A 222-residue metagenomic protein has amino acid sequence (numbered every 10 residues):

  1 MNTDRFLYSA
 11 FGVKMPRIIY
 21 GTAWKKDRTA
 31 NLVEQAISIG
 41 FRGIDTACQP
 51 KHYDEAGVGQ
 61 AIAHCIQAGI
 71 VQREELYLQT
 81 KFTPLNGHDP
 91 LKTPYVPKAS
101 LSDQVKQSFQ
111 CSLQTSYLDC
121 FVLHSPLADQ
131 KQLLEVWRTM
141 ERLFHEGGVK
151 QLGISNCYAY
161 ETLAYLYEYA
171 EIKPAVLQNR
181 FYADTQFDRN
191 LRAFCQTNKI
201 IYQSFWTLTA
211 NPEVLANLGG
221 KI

Functional and structural regions predicted by a protein language model:
M1-L76, T80, T209-N211: N-terminal binding-site loop/beta-alpha segment at the start of enzyme catalytic domains that lines or forms
D4, V33, E55-A63, V105-Q110 (+3 more regions): Generic structural signal for well-ordered alpha-helices, preferentially at hydrophobic/aromatic core positions
Y20, A36, I44, V58 (+7 more regions): Conserved, mostly hydrophobic/aromatic
K25-I37, P97-Q114, L133-E135, Y160-A164 (+1 more regions): Short, acidic/polar
H64-E74, T115, L143-G148, Y169-K173: Short helix-capping segments at alpha-helix termini
G69, E74-S102, H124: Structural motif corresponding to the early beta-alpha repeats
L113-K131: Active-site groove signature of glycoside hydrolases
S125-I222: Beta/alpha (TIM)-barrel catalytic core signal, keyed to glycine-rich beta->alpha loops juxtaposed to Asp/Glu that bind
